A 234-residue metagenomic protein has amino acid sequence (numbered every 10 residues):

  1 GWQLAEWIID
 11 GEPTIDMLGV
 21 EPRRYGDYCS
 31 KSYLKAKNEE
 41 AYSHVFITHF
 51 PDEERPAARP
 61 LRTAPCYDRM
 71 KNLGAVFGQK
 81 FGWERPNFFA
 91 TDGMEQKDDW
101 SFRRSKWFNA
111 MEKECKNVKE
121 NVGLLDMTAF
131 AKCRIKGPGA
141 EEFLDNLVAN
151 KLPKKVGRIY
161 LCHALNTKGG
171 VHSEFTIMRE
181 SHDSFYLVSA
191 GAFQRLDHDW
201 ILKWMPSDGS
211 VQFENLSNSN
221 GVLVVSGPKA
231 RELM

Functional and structural regions predicted by a protein language model:
G1-M17: Internal hydrophobic alpha-helix adjacent to the cofactor/substrate pocket in enzyme cavities
I15-M234: Glycine/proline-enriched, intrinsically flexible loops and inter-domain linkers
